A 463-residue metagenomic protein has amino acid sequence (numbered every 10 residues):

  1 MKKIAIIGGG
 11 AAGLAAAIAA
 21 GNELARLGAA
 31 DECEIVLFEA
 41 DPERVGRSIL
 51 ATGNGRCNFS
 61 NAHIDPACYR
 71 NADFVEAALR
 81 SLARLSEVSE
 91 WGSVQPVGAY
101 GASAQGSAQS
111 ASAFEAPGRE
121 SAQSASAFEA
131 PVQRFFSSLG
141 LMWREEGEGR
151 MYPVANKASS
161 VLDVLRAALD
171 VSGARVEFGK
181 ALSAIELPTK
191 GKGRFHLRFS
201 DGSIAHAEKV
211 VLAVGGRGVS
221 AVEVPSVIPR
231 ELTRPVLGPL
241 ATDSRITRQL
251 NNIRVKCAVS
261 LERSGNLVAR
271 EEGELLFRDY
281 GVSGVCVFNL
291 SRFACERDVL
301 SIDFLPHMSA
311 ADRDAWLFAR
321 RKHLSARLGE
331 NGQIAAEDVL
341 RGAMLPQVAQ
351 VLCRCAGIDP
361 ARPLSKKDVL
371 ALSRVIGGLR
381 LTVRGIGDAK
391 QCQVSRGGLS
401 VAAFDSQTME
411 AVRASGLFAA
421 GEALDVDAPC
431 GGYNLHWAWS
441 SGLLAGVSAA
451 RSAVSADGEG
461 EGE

Functional and structural regions predicted by a protein language model:
M1-A12: Beta1/beta-strand and adjacent pyrophosphate-binding region of the FAD-binding site in flavoprotein oxidoreductases
A5, G21-N54: Glycine-rich FAD pyrophosphate-binding loop
A5-I7, F38, L182, I204-R217 (+4 more regions): Short hydrophobic core segments
P42-E43, L50, F59, S86-V88 (+3 more regions): An anion/pyrophosphate-binding glycine-rich loop and adjacent beta-alpha core in soluble alpha-beta enzymes
G53-W91, A127-E148: Glycine-rich active-site loop/strand segments that organize a redox cofactor
F178, Q350-D427: A glycine-rich dinucleotide-binding beta-alpha-beta segment and adjacent secondary-structure elements that constitute
F178-G193: A conserved short coil-to-beta-strand element within the FAD-binding core of flavoproteins
V214-E223, D425-V454: A conserved FAD-binding loop/helix module that cradles the flavin
